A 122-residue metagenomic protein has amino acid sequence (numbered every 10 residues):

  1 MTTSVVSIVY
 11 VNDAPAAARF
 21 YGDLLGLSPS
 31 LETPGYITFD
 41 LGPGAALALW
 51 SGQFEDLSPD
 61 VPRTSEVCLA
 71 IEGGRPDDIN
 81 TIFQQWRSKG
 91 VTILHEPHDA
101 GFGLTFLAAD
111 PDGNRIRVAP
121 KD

Functional and structural regions predicted by a protein language model:
M1-A18, A45, V67-I71, D122: N-terminal beta-strand motif that seeds the catalytic metal site of vicinal oxygen chelate
M1-T3, D60-S65, D99-A100: Short glycine-enriched loop/turn motifs at secondary-structure junctions
I8-L47, G52: Core segments of cupin and vicinal oxygen chelate
A16-A17, P76-I82: Short, conserved charged micro-motifs
T38, A46, C68, T105-L107: Short hydrophobic/aromatic beta-strand element in the GNAT-like acyltransferase core that lines or flanks the acyl-donor
P43-L47, F54-E55, G73-I79: Short, charged/polar surface micro-motifs in flexible loops or helix N-caps
F83-D122: Vicinal oxygen chelate
